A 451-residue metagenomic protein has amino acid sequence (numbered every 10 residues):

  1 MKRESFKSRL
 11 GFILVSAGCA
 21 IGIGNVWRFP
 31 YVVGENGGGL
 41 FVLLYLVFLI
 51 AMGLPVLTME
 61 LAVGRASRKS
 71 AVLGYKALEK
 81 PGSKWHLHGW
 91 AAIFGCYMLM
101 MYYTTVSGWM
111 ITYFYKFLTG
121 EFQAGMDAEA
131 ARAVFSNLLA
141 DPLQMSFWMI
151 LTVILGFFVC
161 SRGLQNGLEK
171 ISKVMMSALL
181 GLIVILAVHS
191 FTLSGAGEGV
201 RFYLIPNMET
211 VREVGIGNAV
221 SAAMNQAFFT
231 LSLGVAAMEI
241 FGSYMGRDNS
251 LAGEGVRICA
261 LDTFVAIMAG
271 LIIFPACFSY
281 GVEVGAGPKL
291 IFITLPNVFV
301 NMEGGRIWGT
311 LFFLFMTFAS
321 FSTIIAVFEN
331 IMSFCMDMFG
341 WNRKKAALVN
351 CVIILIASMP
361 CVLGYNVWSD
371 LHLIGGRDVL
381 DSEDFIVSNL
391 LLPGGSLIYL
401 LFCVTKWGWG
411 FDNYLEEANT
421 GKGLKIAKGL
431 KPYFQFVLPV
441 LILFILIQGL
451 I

Functional and structural regions predicted by a protein language model:
M1-W27, V56-L61, R65-L78, G82-L87 (+2 more regions): Membrane-interface "cap" regions at the ends of multi-pass membrane proteins
K2-F6, E169, K173-F321, I325 (+1 more regions): Membrane-embedded translocation segments of transport machinery
R3, S107-A140, Y244-D248, G253 (+6 more regions): Helix-loop-helix connectors at the membrane interface of multi-pass transporters/channels
R3-E4, V32-N36, A66-A91, T104-Q165 (+5 more regions): Inter-helical loop and helix-membrane interface segments of multi-pass membrane transporters/permeases
S5, G11-I13, C19, P142 (+6 more regions): Loop-to-transmembrane helix boundary motifs in multi-pass membrane proteins
S5-S16, F41-L44, S83-Y97, S146-T152 (+5 more regions): Select transmembrane alpha-helical segments in multipass membrane proteins
G11-F48, E198, A236-G242, G253-V256 (+2 more regions): Transmembrane helix-boundary motif of multi-pass solute transporters/channels
H88-I93, F339-C351, S382-I442: C-terminal membrane-solvent junction of multi-pass transporters and transport-like membrane proteins
